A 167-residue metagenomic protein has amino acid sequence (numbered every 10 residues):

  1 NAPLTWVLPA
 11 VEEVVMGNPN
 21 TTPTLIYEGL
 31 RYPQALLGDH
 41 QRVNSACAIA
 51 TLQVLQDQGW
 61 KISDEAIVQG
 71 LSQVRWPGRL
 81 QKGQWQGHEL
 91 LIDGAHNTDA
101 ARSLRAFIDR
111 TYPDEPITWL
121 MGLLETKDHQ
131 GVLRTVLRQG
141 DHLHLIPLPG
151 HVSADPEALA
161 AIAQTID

Functional and structural regions predicted by a protein language model:
N1, V15-T24, E89-L91, T98 (+1 more regions): C-terminal helical cap/extension that packs against the catalytic core of soluble nucleotide-cofactor enzymes
N1-V43: Internal gly/pro-rich beta-alpha loop/helix module that stabilizes soluble enzyme cofactors or their anionic handles
L4, V11-E13, G78, G87 (+1 more regions): Residue-level detector of flexible, active-site-proximal loop/helix-junction positions within diverse enzyme catalytic
V7-P9, G83, I146: Conserved beta-strand termini and adjacent loop/short-helix elements that scaffold enzyme active sites in alpha/beta
E28-H142: Nucleotide phosphate-binding/pyrophosphate-handling subdomain across enzymes that bind or process nucleotide phosphates
